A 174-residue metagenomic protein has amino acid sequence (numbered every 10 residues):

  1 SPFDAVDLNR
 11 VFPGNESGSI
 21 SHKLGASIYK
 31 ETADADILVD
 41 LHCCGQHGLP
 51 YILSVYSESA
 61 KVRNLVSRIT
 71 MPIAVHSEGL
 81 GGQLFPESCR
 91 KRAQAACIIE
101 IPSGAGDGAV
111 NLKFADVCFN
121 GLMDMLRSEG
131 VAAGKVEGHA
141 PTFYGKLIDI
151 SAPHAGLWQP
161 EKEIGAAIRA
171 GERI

Functional and structural regions predicted by a protein language model:
S1-I174: Structured catalytic-domain cores with a bias toward divalent-metal coordination
